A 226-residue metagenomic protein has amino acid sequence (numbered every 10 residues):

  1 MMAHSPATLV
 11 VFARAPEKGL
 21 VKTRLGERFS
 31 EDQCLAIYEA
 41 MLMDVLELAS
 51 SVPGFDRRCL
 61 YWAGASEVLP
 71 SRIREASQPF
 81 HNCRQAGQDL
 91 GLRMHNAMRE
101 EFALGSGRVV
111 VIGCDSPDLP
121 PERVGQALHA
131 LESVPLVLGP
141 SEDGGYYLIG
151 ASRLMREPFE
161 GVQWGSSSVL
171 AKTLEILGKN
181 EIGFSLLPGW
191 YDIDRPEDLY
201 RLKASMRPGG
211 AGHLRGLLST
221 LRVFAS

Functional and structural regions predicted by a protein language model:
M1-L25: N-terminal nucleotide-binding beta1-loop-alpha1 segment
Y38-F55: A short, N-terminal amphipathic alpha-helix
F55-G64: Short beta-strand/loop segment that forms part of the nucleotide-sugar
S71-R108, V169: Short phosphate-binding loop-to-helix
V110-I112: Short aromatic-hydrophobic micro-motifs that form the base-stacking/packing surface for donor nucleotide recognition
P117-D143: Conserved donor-nucleotide/metal-binding helix-loop-beta segment in metal-dependent transferases, i.e., the alpha-helix
M155-I176: Short, glycine-/small-residue-rich phosphate/pyrophosphate-handling segment
A171-S226: Conserved alpha/beta core of the MobA/IspD/sugar-nucleotide pyrophosphorylase nucleotidyltransferase superfamily
